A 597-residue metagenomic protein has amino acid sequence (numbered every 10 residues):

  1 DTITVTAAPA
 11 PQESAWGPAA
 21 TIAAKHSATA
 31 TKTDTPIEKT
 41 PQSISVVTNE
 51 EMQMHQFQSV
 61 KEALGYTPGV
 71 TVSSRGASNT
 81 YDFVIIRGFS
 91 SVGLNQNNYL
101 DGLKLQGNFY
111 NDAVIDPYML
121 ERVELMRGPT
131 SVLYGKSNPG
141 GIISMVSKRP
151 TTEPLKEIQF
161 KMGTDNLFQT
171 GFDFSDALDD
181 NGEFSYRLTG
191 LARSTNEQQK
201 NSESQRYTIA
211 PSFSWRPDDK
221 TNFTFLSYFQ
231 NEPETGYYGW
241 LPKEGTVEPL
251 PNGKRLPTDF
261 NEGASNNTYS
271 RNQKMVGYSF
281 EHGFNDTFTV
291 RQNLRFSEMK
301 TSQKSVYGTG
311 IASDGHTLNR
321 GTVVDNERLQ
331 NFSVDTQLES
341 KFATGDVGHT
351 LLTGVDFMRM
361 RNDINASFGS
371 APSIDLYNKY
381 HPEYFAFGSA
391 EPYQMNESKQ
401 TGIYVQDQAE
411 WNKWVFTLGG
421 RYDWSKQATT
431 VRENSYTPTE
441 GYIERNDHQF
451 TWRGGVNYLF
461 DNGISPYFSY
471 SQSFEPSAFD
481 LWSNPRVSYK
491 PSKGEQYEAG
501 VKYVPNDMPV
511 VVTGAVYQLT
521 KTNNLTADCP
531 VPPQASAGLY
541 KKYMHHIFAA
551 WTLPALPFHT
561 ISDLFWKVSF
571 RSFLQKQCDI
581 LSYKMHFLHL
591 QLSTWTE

Functional and structural regions predicted by a protein language model:
I22-S45, N49, K61-L103, E121: Extracytoplasmic beta-strand/coil segments of soluble accessory domains associated with Gram-negative outer-membrane
I44, M52, L64, V123-G128 (+3 more regions): Non-catalytic regulatory/gating segments with a bias toward low-complexity or hydrophobic composition
L103-R127, M145-S147: Short acidic/polar hinge/loop motifs at secondary-structure boundaries that mediate gating or recognition
Y118-E121, V132-I209, P217-T221, K274 (+1 more regions): Outer-membrane beta-barrel translocator/receptor signature
R193-E197, A210-R216, K220-G283, F296-L329 (+3 more regions): Acidic/polar loop-and-plug regions of large Gram-negative outer-membrane beta-barrel proteins
S214-D218, L329, G348-L352, D356-M360 (+5 more regions): Structural signature of Gram-negative outer-membrane beta-barrels, strongest in the C-terminal barrel of TonB-dependent
V276-M299, R320-R432: Face-selective signature of the C-terminal outer-membrane beta-barrel domain
S279-G283, T287-R295, M299-S305, P466-Y467 (+1 more regions): Membrane-embedded beta-barrel scaffold of Gram-negative outer-membrane proteins
